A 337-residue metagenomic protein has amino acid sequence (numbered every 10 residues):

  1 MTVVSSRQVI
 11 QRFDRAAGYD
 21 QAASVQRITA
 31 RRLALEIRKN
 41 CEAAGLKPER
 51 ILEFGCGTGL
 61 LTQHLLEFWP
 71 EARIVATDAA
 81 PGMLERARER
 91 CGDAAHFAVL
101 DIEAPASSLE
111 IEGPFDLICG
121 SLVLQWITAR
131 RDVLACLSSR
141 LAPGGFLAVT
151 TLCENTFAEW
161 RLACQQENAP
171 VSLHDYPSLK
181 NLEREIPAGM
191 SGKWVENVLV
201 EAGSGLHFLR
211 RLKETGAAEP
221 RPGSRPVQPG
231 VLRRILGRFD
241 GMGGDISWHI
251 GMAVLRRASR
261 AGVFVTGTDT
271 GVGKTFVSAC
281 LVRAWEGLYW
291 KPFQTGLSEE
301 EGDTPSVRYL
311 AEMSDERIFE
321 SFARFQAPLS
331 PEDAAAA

Functional and structural regions predicted by a protein language model:
M1-A16: N-terminal, positively charged/glycine-rich alpha-helical extensions of SAM-dependent methyltransferases
V25-K47: Conserved alpha-helix/loop element of class I SAM-dependent methyltransferases that forms part of the SAM/SAH-binding
R50-A106: Class I SAM-dependent methyltransferase SAM/SAH-binding core
T58-L60, G192-S259: Conserved Class I S-adenosyl-L-methionine
L117-A129: A short SAM/SAH-binding and catalytic strip from SAM-dependent methyltransferases
R131-P143: A short glycine-rich, Lys/Arg-flanked "PGG" loop and its adjoining helix->strand segment in the class I
G144-S204, A218-P226: Conserved catalytic/acceptor-binding region of the Class I
A279-A336: N-terminal phosphate/diphosphate-binding loop that engages ATP/GTP or pyrophosphate donors across diverse enzyme folds
